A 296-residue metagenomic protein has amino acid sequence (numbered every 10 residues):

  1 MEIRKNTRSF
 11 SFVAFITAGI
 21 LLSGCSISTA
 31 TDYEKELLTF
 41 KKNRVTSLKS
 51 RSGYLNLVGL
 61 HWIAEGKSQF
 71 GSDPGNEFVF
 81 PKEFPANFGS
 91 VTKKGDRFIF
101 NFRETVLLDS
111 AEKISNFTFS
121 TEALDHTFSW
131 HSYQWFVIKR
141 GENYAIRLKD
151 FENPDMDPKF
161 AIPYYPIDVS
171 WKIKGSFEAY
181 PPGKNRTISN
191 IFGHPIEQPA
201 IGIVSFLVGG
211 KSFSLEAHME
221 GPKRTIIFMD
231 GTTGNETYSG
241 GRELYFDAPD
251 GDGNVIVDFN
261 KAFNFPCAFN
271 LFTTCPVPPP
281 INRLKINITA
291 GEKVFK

Functional and structural regions predicted by a protein language model:
E2-A14: Bacterial N-terminal signal peptides that target proteins for export
S23-G24: C-terminal motif of bacterial Sec signal peptides marking the signal peptidase cleavage site
I27-F78: N-terminal cleavable signal peptides for secretion/export
L57, W62-L124: Forkhead-associated
H131-I196: Surface-exposed beta-loop interaction hotspot
F160-I162, T233, N254-I256, N260-K296: Extended, aromatic/histidine-rich regions of cofactor-dependent oxidoreductases associated with respiratory
K174-T232, Y238: Flexible, glycine-rich surface segments
A248-N254: A short, structured loop/turn motif at beta-sheet edges
